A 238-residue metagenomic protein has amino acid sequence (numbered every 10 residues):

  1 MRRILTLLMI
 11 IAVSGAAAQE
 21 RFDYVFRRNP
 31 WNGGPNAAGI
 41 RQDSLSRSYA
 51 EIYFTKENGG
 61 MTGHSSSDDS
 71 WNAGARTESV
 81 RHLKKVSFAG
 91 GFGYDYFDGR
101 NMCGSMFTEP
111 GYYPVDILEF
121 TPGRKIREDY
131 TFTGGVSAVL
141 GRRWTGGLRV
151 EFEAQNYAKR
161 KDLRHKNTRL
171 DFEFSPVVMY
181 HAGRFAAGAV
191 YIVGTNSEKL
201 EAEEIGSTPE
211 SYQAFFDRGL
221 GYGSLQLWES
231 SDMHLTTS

Functional and structural regions predicted by a protein language model:
Q19-F26, A38-G59, V86-G90, G146: Transmembrane beta-strand segments of Gram-negative outer membrane beta-barrel proteins
R27-N29, S67-W71, F120-D129, K166-L170 (+1 more regions): Short sequence motifs at beta-strands and strand-loop junctions characteristic of Gram-negative outer-membrane
A50-K56, G90-Y96, L148-A154, A189-T195: Transmembrane beta-barrel strands of outer-membrane/channel proteins
G59-M61, F97-C103, Y157-K161, E198-A202: Outer-membrane beta-barrel proteins
M61-S65, D116-P122, A158-R164, S231-T236: Extracellular loop and loop/strand-boundary signature of outer-membrane beta-barrel proteins
A75-R81, F132-A138, F174-Y180, S238: Residues on the lipid-exposed face of transmembrane beta-strands in outer-membrane beta-barrel proteins
L83-V86, G141-R143, H181-G183: Outer-membrane beta-barrel channels and translocator barrels
S105-G111, D162-R169, E204-Q213: Flexible, surface-exposed loop regions and adjacent strand-edge segments of Gram-negative outer-membrane beta-barrel
